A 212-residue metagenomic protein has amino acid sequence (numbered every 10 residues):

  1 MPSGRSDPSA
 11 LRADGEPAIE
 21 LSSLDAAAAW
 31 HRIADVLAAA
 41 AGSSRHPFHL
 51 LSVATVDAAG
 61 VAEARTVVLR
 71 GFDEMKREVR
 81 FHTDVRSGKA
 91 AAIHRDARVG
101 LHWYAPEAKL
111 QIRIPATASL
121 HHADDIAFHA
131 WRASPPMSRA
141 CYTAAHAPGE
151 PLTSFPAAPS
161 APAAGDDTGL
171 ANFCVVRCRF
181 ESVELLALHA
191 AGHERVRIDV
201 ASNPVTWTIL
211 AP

Functional and structural regions predicted by a protein language model:
P2-S23, L110-P212: Charged, gly/pro-rich active-site loop segments
P17-K76: An N-terminal domain-cap segment
A40-A41, G60, V79, E107 (+3 more regions): Hydrophobic/basic alpha-helical segments enriched in Actinobacteria
A40-A41, K89, L101-W103, A161-D167: Short helix-to-loop capping/linker segments positioned immediately adjacent to catalytic or ligand/cofactor-binding
H46-P47, A62-E63, A92-R95, L188-A191: Short glycine/proline-enriched turns and hinge-like loops at secondary-structure junctions
L51, R65, V99-L101, I112-I114 (+1 more regions): Hydrophobic residues positioned within well-ordered beta-strands of beta-sheet architectures
R70-K109: A short mixed-secondary-structure module that forms the rim of ligand-binding clefts
